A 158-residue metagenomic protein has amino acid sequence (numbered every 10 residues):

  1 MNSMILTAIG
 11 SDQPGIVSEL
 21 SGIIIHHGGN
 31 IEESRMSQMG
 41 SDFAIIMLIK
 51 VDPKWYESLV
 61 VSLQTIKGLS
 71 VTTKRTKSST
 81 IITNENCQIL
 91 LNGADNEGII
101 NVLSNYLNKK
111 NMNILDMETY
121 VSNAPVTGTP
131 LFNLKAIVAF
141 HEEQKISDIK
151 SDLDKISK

Functional and structural regions predicted by a protein language model:
M1-K158: A conserved regulatory-domain signal marking ACT and ACT-like small-molecule sensing domains and adjacent regulatory
